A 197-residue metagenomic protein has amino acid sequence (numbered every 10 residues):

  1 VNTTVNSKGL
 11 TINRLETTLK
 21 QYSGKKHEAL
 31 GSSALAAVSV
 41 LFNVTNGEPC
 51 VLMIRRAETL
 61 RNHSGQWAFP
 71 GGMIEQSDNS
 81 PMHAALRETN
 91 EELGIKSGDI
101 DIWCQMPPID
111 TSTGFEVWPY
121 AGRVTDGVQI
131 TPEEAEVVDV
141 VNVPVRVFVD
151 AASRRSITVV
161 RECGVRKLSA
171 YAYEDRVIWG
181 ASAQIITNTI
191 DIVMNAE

Functional and structural regions predicted by a protein language model:
V1-A68, M73-V128, G164-E197: N-terminal leader/linker segments that precede catalytic domains of diphosphate-processing enzymes
P132-E174: NUDIX/MutT-family hydrolases
